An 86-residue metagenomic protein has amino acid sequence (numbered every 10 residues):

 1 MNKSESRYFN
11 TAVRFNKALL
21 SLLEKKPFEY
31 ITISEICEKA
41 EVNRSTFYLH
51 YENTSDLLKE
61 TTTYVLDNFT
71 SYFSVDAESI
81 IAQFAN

Functional and structural regions predicted by a protein language model:
M1-Y8: N-terminal intrinsically disordered/low-complexity leader segments
F9-L20, E29-Y30, E41, H50-S74 (+2 more regions): An amphipathic alpha-helix adjacent to DNA-recognition modules
L23: Hydrophobic pocket-lining residues that define ligand/cofactor binding sites across diverse proteins
S34: Residues within the helices of the helix-turn-helix
C37: The alpha-helix within a helix-turn-helix
R44: Short functional hotspots where side chains directly engage DNA or cofactors
